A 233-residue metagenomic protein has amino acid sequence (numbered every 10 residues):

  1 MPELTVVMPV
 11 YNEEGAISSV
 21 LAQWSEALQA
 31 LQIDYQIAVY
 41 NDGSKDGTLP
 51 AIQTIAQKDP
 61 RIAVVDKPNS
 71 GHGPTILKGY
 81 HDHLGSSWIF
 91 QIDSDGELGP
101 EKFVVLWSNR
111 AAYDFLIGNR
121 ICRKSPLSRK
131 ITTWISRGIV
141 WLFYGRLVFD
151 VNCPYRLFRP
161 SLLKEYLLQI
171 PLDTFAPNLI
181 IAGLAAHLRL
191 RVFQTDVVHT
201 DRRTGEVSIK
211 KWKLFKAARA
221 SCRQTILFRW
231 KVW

Functional and structural regions predicted by a protein language model:
M1-E3, Q169-W233: Hydrophobic helical membrane-anchoring modules
P2-T5, S25-A38, G47, P60-I62: Short loop->beta transition adjacent to catalytic acidic/histidine clusters or analogous donor-positioning motifs
V10-Y11, A38-D42: Conserved sequence signature across two-component system core domains
E13-A16, S44, H72: Donor nucleotide-sugar binding loop of glycosyltransferases
E13-L28: Short, well-formed alpha-helical segments that are part of the catalytic scaffolds of diverse glycosyltransferases
Y35-A38, L49-D82: Conserved donor nucleotide-binding strand/loop of the catalytic core
N41-P50, G96: A conserved acidic beta->alpha catalytic loop
K67-H83, W88-Q91, G99-F175, R202-W212 (+2 more regions): Acceptor/aglycone-binding surface of glycosyltransferases and processive sugar-polymer synthases
